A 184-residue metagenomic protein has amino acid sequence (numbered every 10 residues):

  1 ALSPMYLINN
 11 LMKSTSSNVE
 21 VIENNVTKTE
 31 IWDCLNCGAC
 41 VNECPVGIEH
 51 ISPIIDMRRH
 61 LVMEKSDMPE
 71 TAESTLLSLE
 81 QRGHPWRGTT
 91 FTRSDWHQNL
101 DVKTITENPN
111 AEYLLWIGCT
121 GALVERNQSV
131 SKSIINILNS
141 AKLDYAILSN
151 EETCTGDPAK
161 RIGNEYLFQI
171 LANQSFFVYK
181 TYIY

Functional and structural regions predicted by a protein language model:
L2-Y184: Iron-sulfur-cluster electron-transfer modules
